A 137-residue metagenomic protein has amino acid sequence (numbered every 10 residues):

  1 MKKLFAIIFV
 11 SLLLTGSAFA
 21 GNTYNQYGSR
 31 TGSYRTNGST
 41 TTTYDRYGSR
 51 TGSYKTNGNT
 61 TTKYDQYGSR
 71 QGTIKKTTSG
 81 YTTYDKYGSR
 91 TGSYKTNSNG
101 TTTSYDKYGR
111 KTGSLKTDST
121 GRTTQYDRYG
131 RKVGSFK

Functional and structural regions predicted by a protein language model:
M1-L4: Positively charged n-region of N-terminal signal peptides that target proteins for export
A6-T15: Bacterial N-terminal signal peptides
G16-A20: Sec/Tat signal peptide C-region and signal peptidase I cleavage site
G21-K137: Intrinsically disordered, low-complexity proline/glycine-rich segments
